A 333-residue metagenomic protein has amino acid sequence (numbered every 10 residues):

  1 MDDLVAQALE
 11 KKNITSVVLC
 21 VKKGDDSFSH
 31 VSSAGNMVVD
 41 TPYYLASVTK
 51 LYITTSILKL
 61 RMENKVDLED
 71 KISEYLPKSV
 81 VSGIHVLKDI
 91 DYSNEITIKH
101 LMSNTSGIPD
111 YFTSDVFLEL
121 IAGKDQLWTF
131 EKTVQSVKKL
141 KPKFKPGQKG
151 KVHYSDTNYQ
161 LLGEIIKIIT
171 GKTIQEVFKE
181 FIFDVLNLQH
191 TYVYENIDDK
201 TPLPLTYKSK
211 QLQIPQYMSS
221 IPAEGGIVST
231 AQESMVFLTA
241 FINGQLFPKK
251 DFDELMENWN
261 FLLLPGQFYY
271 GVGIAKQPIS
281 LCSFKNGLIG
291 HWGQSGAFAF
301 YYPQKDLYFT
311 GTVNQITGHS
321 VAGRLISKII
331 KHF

Functional and structural regions predicted by a protein language model:
M1-S33, D40-T41, E74, D184 (+1 more regions): Catalytic loop of the DD-peptidase/beta-lactamase superfamily, centered on the K-T-G motif and neighboring
K12-T15, G35-I98, K145-S155, P222-G225 (+1 more regions): Short active-site loop at a secondary-structure junction that contains or immediately precedes the catalytic residue(s)
V21, S79, T105: Residues that line or immediately flank small-molecule/substrate-binding pockets and catalytic motifs
L51, K172-I174, Q294, P303: Conformational gate/switch positions in structured elements
G83-I289: Short, surface-exposed loop or secondary-structure junction motifs that flank catalytic or metal-binding residues
